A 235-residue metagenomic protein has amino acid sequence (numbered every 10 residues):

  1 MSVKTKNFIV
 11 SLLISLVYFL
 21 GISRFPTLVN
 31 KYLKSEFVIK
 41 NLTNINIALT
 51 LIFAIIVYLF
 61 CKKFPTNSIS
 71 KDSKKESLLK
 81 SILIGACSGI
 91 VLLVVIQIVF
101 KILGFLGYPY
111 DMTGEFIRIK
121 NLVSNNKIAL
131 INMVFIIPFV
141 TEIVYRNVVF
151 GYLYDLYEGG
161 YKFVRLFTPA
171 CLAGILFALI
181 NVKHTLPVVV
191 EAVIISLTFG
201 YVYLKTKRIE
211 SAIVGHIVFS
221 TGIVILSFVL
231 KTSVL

Functional and structural regions predicted by a protein language model:
T5-F64, G114: Alpha-helical transmembrane segments in multi-pass membrane proteins
N7-S15, L42-T50, S77-G85, N125-L130 (+3 more regions): Residue-level signature of transmembrane alpha-helical entry/exit and packing/kink sites in multi-pass membrane
I14, Y18-P26, L49-F53, V57 (+7 more regions): Alpha-helical transmembrane segments of multipass membrane proteins
P26-N30, K34, Y58-P65, I96-G104 (+4 more regions): Membrane-water interface at transmembrane helix exits
K31-S35, K62-T66, K101-P109, V182-L186 (+1 more regions): Transmembrane helix-loop junctions in multipass membrane proteins, especially transporters and channels
E36-K40, S68-I137, D155, S233: Juxtamembrane helix-loop-helix connectors linking adjacent transmembrane helices in multi-pass membrane enzymes
A54-S77, S211: Cytoplasmic juxtamembrane interface segments
N126-L235: Transmembrane helix-loop-helix hairpins at the membrane interface of multi-pass integral membrane proteins
